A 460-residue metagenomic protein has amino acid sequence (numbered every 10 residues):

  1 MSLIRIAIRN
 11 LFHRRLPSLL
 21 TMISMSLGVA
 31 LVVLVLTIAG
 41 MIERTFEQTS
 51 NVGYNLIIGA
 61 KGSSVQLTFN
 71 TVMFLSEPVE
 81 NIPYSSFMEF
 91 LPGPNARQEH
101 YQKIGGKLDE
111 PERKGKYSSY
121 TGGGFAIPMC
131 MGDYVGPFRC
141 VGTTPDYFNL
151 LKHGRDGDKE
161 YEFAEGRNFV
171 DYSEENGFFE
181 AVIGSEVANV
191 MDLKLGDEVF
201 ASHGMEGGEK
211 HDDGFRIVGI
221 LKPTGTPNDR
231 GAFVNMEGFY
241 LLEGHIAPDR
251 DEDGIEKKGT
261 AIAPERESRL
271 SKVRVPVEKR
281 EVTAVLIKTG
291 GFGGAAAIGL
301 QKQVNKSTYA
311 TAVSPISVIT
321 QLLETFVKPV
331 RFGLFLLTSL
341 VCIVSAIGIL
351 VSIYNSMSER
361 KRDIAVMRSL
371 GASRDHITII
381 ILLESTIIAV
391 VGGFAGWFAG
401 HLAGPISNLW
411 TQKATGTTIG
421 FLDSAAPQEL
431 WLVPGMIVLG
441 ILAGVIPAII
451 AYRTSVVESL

Functional and structural regions predicted by a protein language model:
M1-H13, R44-N55, S76-P78, R269-L270 (+4 more regions): Feature of multi-pass inner-membrane transport and sensor proteins that recognizes transmembrane helices together
P17-M41: Short, strongly hydrophobic transmembrane alpha-helices
I23-M25, R331-S352: Internal alpha-helical transmembrane segments of multipass membrane proteins, especially hydrophobic lipid-embedded
L36-D146, R274, K302-V304, T308-A310: Hydrophobic, regular-secondary-structure patches
P94, M205, E209-G214, I220-R331: Mechanotransmission and gating elements of multispan inner-membrane complexes involved in transport and envelope
M129-C130, Y134-D146, G154-G254: Hydrophobic secondary-structure segments that place a key small or acidic residue at a functional site
V341-G348, Y354-N408, G435, L439 (+1 more regions): Transmembrane alpha-helical interface segments in multi-pass membrane proteins
F394-G435, V445-E458: Short helix-loop junctions at transmembrane helix boundaries
